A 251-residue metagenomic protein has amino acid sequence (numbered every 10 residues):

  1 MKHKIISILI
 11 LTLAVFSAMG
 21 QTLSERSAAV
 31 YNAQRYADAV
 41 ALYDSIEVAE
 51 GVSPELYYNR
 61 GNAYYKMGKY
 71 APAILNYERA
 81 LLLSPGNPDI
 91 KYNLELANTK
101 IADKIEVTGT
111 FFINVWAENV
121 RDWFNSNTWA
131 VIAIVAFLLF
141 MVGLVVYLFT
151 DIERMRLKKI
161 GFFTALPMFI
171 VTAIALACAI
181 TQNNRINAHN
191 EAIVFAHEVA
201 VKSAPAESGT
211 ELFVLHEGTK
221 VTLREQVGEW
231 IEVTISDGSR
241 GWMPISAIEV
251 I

Functional and structural regions predicted by a protein language model:
Y70, Y147, R156-A196, S203-T210 (+2 more regions): Boundary regions of SH3-family modules and the immediately adjacent low-complexity/disordered segments in eukaryotic
G109-T150: Membrane-embedded alpha-helical segments of integral membrane proteins
